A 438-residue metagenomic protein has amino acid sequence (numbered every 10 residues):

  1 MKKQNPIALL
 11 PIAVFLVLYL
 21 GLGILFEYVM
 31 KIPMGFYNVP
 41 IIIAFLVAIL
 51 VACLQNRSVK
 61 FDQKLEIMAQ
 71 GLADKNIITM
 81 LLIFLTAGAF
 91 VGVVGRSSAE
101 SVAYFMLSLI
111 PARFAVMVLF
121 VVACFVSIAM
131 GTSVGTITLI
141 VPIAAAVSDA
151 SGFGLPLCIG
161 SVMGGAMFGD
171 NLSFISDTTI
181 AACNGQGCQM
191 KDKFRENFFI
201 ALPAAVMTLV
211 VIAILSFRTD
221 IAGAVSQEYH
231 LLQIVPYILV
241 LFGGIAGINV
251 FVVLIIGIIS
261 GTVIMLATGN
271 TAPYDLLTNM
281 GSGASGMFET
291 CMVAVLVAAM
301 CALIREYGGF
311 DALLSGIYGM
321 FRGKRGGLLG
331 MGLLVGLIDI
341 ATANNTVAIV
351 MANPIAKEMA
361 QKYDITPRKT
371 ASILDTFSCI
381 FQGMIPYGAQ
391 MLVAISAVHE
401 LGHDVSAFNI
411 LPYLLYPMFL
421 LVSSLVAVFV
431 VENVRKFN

Functional and structural regions predicted by a protein language model:
K2-K3, G164-M167, N171-Q227, L232 (+2 more regions): Juxtamembrane and boundary regions of transmembrane helices in multi-pass small-molecule transporters and channels
K2-Q4, E27-I42, Q70-K75, M106-P111 (+4 more regions): Interfacial loop-to-helix junctions that mark the boundaries of transmembrane helices in multi-pass membrane
I7-G21, G35-R57, I78-T86, M117 (+5 more regions): Hydrophobic mid-bilayer segments of alpha-helices in multi-pass membrane transport proteins, especially secondary
N38-L46, L50-Q55, K64-S98, R113 (+4 more regions): Core transmembrane alpha-helical segments of multi-pass membrane transporters/permeases
R57-F61, A73-K75, G152-P156, A181-F194 (+5 more regions): Juxtamembrane helix-boundary/capping and inter-helix hinge elements in multi-pass membrane proteins
D74-M80, Y104-V122, S148-C158, Q227-V235 (+3 more regions): Membrane-interfacial loop-to-helix junctions in multi-pass transporters
M80-V91, P111-I143, Y318-E358, K362-Y363 (+1 more regions): Hydrophobic alpha-helical transmembrane segments of multi-pass integral membrane proteins, predominantly secondary
I83, R113-V126, G152-G169, G326-D339 (+3 more regions): Alpha-helical transmembrane segments of multi-pass membrane proteins
